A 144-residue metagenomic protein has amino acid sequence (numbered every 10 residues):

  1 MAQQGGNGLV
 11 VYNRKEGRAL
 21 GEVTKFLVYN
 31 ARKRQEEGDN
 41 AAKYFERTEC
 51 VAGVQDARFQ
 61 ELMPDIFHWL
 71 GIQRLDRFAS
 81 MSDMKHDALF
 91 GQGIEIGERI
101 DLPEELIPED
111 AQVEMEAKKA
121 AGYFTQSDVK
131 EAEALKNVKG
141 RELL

Functional and structural regions predicted by a protein language model:
M1-L144: Catalytic domains of riboflavin
